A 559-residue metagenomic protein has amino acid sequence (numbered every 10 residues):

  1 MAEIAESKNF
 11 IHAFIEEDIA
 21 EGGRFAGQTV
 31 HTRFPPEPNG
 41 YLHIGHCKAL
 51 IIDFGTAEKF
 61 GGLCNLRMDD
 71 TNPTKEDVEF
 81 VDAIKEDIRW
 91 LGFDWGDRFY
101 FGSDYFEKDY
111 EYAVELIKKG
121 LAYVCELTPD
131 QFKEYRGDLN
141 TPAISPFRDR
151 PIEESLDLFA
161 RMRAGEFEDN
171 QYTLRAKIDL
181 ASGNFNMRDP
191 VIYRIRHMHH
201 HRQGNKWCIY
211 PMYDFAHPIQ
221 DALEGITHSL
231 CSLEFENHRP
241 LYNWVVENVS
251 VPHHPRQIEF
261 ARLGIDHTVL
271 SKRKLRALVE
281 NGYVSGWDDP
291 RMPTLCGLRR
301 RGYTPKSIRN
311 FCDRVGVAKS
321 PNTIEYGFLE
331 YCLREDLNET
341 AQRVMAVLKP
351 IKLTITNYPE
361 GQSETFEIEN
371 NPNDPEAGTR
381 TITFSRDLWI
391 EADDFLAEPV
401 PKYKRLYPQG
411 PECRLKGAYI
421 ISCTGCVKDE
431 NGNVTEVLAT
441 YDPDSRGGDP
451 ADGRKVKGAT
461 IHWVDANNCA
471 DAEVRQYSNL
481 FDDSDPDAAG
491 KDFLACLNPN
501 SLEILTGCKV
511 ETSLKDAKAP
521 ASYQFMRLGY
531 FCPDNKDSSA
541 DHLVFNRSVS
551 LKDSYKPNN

Functional and structural regions predicted by a protein language model:
S7-E16, A20-K85, H199-S232: N-terminal catalytic cores of NTP/NDP-binding nucleotidyl/phosphoryl-transfer enzymes
E21-A26, G55-L63, R89-G96, A222 (+2 more regions): Secondary-structure transition/capping motifs at alpha-helix termini and the adjoining loop/turn into the next element
P36-P38, R67-K75, D97-E107, D130-Q131 (+5 more regions): Conserved short loop/turn motifs at secondary-structure junctions
I44, E76-E79, T128, N186 (+1 more regions): Short, solvent-exposed loop/turn and secondary-structure capping segments
L66, D70-N72, E115-L275, L333 (+2 more regions): Active-site cores that bind ATP or allylic diphosphates and position pyrophosphate for catalysis
F80-F106, Y112-A113, G120-A122: A glycine-rich helix N-cap at a beta->alpha junction
F235-R239, N243-V245, K306-R309, D313-V315 (+1 more regions): Core subunits and conserved enzymes of cellular information-processing and envelope-translocation systems across
H253-C332, D336: Long, charged, mostly alpha-helical binding arms that flank functional sites
